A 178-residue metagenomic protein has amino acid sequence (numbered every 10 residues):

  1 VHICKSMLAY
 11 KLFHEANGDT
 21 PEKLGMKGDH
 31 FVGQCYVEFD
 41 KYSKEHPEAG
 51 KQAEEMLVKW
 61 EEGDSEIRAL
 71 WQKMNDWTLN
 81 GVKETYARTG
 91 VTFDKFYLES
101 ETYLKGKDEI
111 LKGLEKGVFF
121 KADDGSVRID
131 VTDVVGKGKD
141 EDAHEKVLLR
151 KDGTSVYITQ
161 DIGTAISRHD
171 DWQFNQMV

Functional and structural regions predicted by a protein language model:
V1-V178: NTP-dependent nucleotidyl-transfer catalytic core
